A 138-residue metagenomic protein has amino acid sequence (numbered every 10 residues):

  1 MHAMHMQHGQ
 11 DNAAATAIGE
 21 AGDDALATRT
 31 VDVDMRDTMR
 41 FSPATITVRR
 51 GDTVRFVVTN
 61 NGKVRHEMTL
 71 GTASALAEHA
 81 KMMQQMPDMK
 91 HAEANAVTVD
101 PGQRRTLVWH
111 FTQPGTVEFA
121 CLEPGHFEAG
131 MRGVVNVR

Functional and structural regions predicted by a protein language model:
M1-T28, A73-E93: Extracellular/periplasmic low-complexity linear segments
M4-H8, R40, E93-R138: Extracellular/periplasmic metallocenter environments
I18, D23-T53: N-terminal edge beta-strand
A27-V31, R50-V54, V64-H66, N95 (+2 more regions): Envelope-exposed proteins and targeting segments
V33, F56, M68, C121: Divalent metal-coordination and catalytic microenvironments
V58-N60: Asparagine-centered strand-capping/turn motif at beta-strand->loop junctions
G62-K63, P114: Short proline/glycine-enriched turn/loop motifs at strand-loop junctions of beta-rich domains
V64-V99, E123-V134: Histidine- and aromatic-enriched segments that form or immediately flank copper-ligand environments
